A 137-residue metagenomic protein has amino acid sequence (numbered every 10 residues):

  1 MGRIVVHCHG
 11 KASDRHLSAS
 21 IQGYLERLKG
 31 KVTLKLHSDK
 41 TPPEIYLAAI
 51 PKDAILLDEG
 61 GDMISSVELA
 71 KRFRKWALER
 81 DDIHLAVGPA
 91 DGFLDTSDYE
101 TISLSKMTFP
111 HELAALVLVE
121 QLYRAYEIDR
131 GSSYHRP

Functional and structural regions predicted by a protein language model:
M1-E26: N-terminal beta1-alpha1 ligand-phosphate binding loop
G2, K52, Y99: Short glycine-/polar-rich loops that comprise or flank the Walker A/P-loop and associated switch/sensor motifs
H7, T33-H37, I102: General small-molecule cofactor/ligand-binding pocket signal
G10-D14, G60, T108: Short histidine/acidic/glycine/proline-rich micro-motifs that form metal- and phosphate-coordinating active-site loops
L17-I21, S66-A70, A115-L116: Conserved strand-to-helix beginnings and helix N-cap segments that scaffold or border functional pockets
K29-H84: S-adenosyl-L-methionine/SAH cofactor-binding core of RNA-modifying enzymes
L85-A90: Glycine-rich beta-strand-to-loop/alpha-helix junction loops that act as flexible
D91, D95-R136: Structured adenosyl-cofactor binding patch, chiefly the S-adenosyl-L-methionine
